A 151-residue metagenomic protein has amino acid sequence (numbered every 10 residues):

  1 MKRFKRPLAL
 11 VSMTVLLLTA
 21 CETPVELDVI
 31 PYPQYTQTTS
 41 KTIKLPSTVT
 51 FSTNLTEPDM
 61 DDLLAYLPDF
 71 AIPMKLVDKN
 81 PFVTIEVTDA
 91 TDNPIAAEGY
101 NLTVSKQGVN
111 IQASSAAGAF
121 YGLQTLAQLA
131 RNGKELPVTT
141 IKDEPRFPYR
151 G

Functional and structural regions predicted by a protein language model:
M1-A9: Bacterial N-terminal signal peptides that target proteins for export
L10-T19: Bacterial N-terminal signal peptides
C21-R150: Acidic, contiguous N-terminal accessory segments
